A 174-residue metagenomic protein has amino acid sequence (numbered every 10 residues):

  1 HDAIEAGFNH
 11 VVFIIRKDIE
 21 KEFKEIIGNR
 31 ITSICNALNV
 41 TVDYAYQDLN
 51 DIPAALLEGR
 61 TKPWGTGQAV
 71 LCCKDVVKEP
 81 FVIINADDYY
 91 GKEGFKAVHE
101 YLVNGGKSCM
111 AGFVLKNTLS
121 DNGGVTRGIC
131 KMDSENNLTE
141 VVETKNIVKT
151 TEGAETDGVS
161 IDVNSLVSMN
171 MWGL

Functional and structural regions predicted by a protein language model:
H1-I83, Y90, F95: Conserved N-terminal catalytic core of the sugar/cofactor nucleotidyltransferase
K24-I26, P53-L57, A86, E135-L138 (+1 more regions): Short, mixed-charge, low-aromatic patches
I84-D87, F113: Active-site flanking residues adjacent to catalytic metal/cofactor-binding acidic residues
K92-G173: Conserved core of the sugar-phosphate nucleotidyltransferase
